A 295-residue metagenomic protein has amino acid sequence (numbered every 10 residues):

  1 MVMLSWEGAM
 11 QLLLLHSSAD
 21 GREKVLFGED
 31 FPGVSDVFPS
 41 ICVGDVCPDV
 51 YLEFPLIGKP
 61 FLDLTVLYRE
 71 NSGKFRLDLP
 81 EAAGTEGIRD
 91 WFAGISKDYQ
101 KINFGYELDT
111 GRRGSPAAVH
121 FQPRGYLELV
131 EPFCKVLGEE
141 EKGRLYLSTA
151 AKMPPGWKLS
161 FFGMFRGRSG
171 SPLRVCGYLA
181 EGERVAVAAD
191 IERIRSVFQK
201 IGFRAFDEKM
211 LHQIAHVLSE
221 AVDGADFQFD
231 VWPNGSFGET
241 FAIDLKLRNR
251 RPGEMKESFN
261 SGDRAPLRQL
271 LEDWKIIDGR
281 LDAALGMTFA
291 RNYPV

Functional and structural regions predicted by a protein language model:
M1-L108: An N-terminal, globular interaction/scaffold subdomain
L15-A19, G44, G94, D98 (+7 more regions): Surface-exposed polar/charged interaction patches
G21, K142-L145, F206-M210: Residue-level signal for secondary-structure boundary elements
P39, V46-I57, Q100-R112, K158-R166 (+2 more regions): Broad, structure-driven detector of short, well-ordered beta-strand segments within folded domains
P48-L52, I57-R69, R113-F121, S171-C176 (+2 more regions): Short, hydrophobic/proline-enriched secondary-structure or compact coil segments at domain edges
Y68-A93, L127-E141, E183-R204, G253-I276: Extended intrinsically disordered, low-complexity coil regions enriched in Ser, Thr, Gly, Ala and often Pro
A82-A188: Internal, hydrophobic cores of structured domains that mediate oligomerization or house catalytic pockets within large
E192-V295: C-terminal structured domains
